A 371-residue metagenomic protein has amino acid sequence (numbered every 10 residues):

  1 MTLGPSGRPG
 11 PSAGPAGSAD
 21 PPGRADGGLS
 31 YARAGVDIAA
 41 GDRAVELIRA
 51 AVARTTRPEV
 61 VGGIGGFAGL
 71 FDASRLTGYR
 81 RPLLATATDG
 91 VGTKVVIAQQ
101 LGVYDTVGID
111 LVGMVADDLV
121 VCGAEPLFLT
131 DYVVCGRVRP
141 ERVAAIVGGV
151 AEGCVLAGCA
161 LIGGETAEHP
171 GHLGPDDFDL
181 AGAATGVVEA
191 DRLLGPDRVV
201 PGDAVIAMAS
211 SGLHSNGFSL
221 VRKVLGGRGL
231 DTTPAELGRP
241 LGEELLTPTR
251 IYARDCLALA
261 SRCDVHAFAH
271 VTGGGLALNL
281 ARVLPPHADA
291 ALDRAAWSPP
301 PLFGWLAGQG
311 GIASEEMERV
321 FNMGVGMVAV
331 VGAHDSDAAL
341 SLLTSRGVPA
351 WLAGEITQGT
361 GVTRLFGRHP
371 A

Functional and structural regions predicted by a protein language model:
T2-G4, R8, G27-R33, A50 (+4 more regions): Glycine-/charge-enriched secondary-structure boundary and capping motifs
T2-R8, D20-E59: N-terminal amphipathic/basic leader segments beginning at the initiator methionine
R8-G14: Short linear segments in intrinsically disordered or otherwise low-structure-confidence regions
D37, D89, G202, H270 (+1 more regions): Residue-level signature of catalytic and energy-coupling elements of molecular machines, predominantly ATP/GTP-dependent
G41, T77-G78, V91-K94, E189-R192 (+4 more regions): Short, acidic Gly/Pro/Ser/Thr-rich loop/turn segments
L47-S211: Glycine-rich phosphate/pyrophosphate-binding loop regions near the starts of catalytic domains
P82-L84, G90-G92, P196, D231 (+1 more regions): Acidic-glycine-rich active-site phosphate/pyrophosphate-binding loop
T88, D179, R192-L237, L241 (+1 more regions): Short, acidic (Asp/Glu-rich) active-site segment that either coordinates a divalent metal cofactor
